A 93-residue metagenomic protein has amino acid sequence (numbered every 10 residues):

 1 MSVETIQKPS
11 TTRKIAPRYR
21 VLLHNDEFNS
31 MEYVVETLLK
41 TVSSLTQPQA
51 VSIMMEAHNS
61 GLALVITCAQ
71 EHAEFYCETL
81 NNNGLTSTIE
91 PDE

Functional and structural regions predicted by a protein language model:
M1-E93: Terminal domain-initiation and capping elements
